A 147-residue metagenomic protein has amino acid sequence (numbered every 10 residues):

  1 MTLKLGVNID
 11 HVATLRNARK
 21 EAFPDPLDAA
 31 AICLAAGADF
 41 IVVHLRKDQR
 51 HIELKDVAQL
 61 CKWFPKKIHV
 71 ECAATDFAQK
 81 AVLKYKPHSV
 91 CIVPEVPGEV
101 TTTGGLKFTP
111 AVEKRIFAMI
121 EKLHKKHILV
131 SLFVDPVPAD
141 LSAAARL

Functional and structural regions predicted by a protein language model:
M1-F77, L83-P87, A143-R146: Conserved N-terminal beta1-alpha1 strand-loop-helix module at the mouth
F77-Q79, K84-L147: Conserved anion-binding
